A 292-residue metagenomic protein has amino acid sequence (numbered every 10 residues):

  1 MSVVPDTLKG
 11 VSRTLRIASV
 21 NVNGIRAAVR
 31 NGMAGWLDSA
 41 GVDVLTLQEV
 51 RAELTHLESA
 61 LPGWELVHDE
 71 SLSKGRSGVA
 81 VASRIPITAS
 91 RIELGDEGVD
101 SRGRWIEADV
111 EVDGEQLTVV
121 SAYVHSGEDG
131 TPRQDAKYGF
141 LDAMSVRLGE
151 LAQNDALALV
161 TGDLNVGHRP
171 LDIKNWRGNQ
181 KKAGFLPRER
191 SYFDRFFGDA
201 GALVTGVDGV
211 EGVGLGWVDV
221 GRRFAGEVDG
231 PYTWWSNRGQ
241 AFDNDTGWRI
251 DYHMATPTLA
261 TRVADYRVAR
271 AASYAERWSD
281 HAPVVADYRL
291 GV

Functional and structural regions predicted by a protein language model:
M1-L61, E65-V67, S71-V79, F196 (+1 more regions): N-terminal, active-site-proximal structural segment of metallo-dependent hydrolase catalytic domains
I17-V22, M33-T55, V119, R147-P170 (+4 more regions): Active-site beta-strand/loop signature of hydrolases that rely on acidic residues for catalysis
R51-G127: Structured beta-strand-rich core segments of catalytic domains in phosphoester-bond hydrolases
D69-L72, D96-G98, A241-D245, Y274-R277: Short Gly/Pro-enriched turn/cap motifs at secondary-structure boundaries
K74-S90, F242-R262, Y288: Conserved beta strand-loop-helix elements of the APE1-like EEP
G95-D96, V124-L141, R177-A183: Surface-exposed cleft-lining segments at the edges of enzyme active sites
F140-T246, I250: Metal-dependent phosphoesterases centered on the DNase I-like endonuclease/exonuclease/phosphatase
R267-V292: Surface polyanion/phosphate-binding segment centered on an Asp-His-Pro turn
